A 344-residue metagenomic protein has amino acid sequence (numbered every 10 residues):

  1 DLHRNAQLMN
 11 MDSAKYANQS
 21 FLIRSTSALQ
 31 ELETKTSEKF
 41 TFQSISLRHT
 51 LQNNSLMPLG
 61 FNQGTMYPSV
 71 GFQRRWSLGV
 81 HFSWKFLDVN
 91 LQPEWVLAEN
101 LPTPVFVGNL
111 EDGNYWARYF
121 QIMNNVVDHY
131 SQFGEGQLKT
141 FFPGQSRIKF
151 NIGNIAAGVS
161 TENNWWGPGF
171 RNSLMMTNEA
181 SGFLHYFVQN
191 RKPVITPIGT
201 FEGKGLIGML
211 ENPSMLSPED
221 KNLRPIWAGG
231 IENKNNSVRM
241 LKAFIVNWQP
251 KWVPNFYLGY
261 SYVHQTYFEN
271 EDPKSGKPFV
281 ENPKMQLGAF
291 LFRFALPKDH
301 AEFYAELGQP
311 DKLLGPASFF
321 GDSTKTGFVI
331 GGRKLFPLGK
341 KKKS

Functional and structural regions predicted by a protein language model:
D1-F72, L78-D88, L101: N-terminal periplasmic/intermembrane-space "pro-region" immediately following the signal or transit peptide
T34-V70, E99-F142, T177-E179, V194-I198 (+3 more regions): Primarily recognizes Gram-negative and organellar outer-membrane beta-barrels
Q63-T65, G71-G79, F141-Q145, R171-S173 (+3 more regions): Short alpha-helical segments and helix-capping/turn motifs at coil-helix boundaries
T65-V80, E135-N154, F290-P297, E302 (+1 more regions): Outer-membrane beta-barrel transmembrane strands
F82-I122, V188, W252-N255: Carboxylate/His-rich catalytic cores and anion/metal-binding grooves
W84, L91-W95, F150-I152, V159-N163 (+4 more regions): Glycine-rich, histidine-containing beta strand-loop boundary motifs that form or position
F133, W165, F183-S344: Signature for the C-terminal beta-barrel architecture of outer-membrane proteins
L138-V194: A conserved hydrophobic secondary-structure block that centers on an alpha-helix together with its immediately flanking
